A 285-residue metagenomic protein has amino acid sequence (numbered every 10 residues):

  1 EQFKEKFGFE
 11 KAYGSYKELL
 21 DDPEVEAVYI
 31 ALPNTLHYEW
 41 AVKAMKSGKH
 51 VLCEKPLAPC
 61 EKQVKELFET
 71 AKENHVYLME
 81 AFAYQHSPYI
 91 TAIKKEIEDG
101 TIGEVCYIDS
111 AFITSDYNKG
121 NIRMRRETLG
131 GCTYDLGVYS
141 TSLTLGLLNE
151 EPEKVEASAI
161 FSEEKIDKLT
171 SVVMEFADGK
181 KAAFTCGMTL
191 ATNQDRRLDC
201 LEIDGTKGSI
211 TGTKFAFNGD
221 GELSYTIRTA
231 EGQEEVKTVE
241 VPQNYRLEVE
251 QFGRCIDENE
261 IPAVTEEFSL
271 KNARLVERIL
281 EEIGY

Functional and structural regions predicted by a protein language model:
Q2-T70: Beta-loop-alpha module in the N-terminal Rossmann-like domain of NAD(P)-dependent dehydrogenases, especially those
K6, A27-Y29, A177, K237 (+1 more regions): C-terminal helix-rich "cap/oligomerization" subdomain common to oxidoreductases
Y13, C53, L78-E80, D109 (+2 more regions): Hydrophobic residues in well-ordered beta-strands that form the structural core
K65-Y84, E104-Y107: Rossmann-fold dehydrogenase core element
V76, G103, E281-Y285: C-terminal capping/lid region of NAD(P)-dependent oxidoreductase domains
Y84-E163: Predominantly a Rossmann-like dinucleotide-binding segment in NAD(P)-dependent oxidoreductases
S142-N218, V249-E260: Contiguous beta-strand/loop segments that form the cofactor/metal-binding neighborhood of enzyme cores
